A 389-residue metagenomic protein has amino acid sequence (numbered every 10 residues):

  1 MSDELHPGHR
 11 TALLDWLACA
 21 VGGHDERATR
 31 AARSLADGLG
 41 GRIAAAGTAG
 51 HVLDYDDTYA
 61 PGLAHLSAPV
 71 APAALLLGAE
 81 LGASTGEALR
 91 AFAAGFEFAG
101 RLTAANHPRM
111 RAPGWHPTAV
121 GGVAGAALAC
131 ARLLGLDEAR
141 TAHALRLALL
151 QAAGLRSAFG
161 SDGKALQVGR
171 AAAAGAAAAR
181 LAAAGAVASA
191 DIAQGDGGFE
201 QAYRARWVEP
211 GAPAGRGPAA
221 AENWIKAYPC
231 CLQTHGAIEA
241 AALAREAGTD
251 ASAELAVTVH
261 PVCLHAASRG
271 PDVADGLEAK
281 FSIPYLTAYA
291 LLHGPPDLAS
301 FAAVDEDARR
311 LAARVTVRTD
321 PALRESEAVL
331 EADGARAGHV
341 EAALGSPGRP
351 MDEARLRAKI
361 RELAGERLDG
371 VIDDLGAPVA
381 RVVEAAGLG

Functional and structural regions predicted by a protein language model:
M1-L63, G163-A173, R180-G389: Terminal-appendage/accessory-domain detector
D3-R10, T85-L89, E138: Alpha-helix N-cap/helix-initiation sites
R10, L14, V70, L89-F92 (+2 more regions): Hydrophobic face of alpha-helices
Y55-R109: Hydrophobic alpha-helical hairpins/lids featuring a short glycine-rich hinge
A68-L76, G121, G125-A129, A174 (+2 more regions): Short amphipathic alpha-helical face segments that pack within enzyme cores and frequently flank/anchor catalytic
L75-G78, A105, G154-F159, G217-A221: A short small-residue
L76-L81, A129-D137, A290-H293: Alpha-helix C-terminal capping segments
G86, A94-A177, D191, G195-G197: Glycine-rich, mobile lid/loop segments that gate access to catalytic sites or pores
